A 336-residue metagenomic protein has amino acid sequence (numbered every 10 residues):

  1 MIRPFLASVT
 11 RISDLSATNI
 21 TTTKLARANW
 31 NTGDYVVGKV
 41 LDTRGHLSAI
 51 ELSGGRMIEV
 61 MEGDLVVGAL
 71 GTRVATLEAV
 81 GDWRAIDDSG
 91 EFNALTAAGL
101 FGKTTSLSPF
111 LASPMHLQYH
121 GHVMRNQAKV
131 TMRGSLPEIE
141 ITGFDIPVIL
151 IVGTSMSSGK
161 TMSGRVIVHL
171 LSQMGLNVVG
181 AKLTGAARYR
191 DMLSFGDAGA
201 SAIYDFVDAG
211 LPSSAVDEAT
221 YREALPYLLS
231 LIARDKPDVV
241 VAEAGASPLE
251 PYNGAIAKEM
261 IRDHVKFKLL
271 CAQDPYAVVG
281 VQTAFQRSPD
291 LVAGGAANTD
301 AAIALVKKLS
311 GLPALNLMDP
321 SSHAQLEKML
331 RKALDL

Functional and structural regions predicted by a protein language model:
M1-T76, G81-E91, A97: N-terminal accessory targeting/assembly segments
M1-V36, R188, Y204-D205, G210-P212 (+2 more regions): C-terminal accessory "lid"/substrate-recognition subdomains
V40-L41, A69-G71, S106-S108, G153-S155 (+6 more regions): Fold-independent oxyanion-binding glycine-rich loops and adjacent beta-strand/coil segments at enzyme active sites
L77-E78, L95-L100, T105-R133, E218-R234 (+2 more regions): Conserved catalytic-core segment of NTP-binding enzymes
R133-A186, A297: Walker A (P-loop) phosphate-binding motif
K160-V166, R188-M192, P248-N253, A277-V279: Short glycine/serine/threonine-rich phosphate/pyrophosphate-binding segments that cradle anionic phosphate groups
H169-A215, T283-R287, A297-G311: N-terminal phosphate/diphosphate-binding loop that engages ATP/GTP or pyrophosphate donors across diverse enzyme folds
